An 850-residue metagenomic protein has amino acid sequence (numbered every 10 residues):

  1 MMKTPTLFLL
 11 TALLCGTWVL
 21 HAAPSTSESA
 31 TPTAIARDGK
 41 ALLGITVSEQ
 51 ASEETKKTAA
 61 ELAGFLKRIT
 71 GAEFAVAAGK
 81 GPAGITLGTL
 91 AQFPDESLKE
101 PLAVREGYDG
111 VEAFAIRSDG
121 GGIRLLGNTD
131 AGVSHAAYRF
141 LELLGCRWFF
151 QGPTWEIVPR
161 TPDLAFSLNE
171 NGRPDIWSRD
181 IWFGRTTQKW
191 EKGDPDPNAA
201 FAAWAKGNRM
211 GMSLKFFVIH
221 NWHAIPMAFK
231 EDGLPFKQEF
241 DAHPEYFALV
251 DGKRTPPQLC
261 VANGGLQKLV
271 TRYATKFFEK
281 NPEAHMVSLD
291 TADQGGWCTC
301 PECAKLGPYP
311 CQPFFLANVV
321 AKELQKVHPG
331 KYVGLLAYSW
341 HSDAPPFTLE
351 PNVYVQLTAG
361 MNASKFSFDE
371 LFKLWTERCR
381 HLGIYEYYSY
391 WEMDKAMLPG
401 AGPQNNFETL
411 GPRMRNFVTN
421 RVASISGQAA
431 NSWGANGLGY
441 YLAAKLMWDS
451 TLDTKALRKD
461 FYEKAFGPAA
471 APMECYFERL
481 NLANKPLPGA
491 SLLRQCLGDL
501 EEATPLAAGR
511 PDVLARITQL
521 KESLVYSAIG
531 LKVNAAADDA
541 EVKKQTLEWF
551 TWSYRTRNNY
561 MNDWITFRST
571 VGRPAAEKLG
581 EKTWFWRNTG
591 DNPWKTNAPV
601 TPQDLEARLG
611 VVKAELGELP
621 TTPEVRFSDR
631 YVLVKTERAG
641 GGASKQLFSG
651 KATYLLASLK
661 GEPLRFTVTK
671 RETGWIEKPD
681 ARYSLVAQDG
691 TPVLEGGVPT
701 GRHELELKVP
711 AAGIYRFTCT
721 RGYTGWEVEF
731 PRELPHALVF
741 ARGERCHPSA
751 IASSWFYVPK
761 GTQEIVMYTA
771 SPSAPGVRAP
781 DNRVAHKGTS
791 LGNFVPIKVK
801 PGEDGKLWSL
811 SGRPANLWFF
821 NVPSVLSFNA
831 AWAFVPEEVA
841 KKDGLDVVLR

Functional and structural regions predicted by a protein language model:
F8-W18: Bacterial N-terminal signal peptides
A22-A115, T161-E170: Acidic, contiguous N-terminal accessory segments
E53, T58-E61, F65-K67, L102-P308 (+3 more regions): Feature activates predominantly on carbohydrate-active enzymes
A262-L266, K276, A363, D369-C475: Structured mid-domain segments that build the active-site/substrate or prosthetic-cofactor binding neighborhood
G307-E323, P351-F368, L446-L457: Acidic, His- and aromatic-enriched active-site or binding-groove loops in soluble protein domains that engage sugars
A317-D343, G383-S389, G427-A430: Aromatic-lined carbohydrate-recognition surfaces of secreted/lumenal glycan-active proteins
K445-F648, T653-T673, S684, L849-R850: Catalytic domains of carbohydrate-active enzymes that cleave complex glycans
D604-R850: Acidic, Ser/Thr/Pro
